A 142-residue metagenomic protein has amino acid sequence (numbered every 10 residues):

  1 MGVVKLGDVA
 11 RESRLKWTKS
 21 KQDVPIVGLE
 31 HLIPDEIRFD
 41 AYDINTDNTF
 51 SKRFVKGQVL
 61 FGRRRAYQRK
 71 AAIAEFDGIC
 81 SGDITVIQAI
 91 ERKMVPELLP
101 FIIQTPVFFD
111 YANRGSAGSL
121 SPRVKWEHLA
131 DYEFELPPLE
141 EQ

Functional and structural regions predicted by a protein language model:
M1-T18, D131-E141: Non-catalytic DNA-recognition/assembly elements of restriction-modification systems
G7-K16, Q22-K56: Sequence-specific dsDNA recognition surfaces
Q22-V24, I79-G82, S119, E127-L129: Short edge beta-strand segments in beta-sheet-rich domains
I26, F61, R123, E135: Short aromatic/basic micro-patch
F50-S51, V59-F108, S121: A short beta-sheet element
T105-F134: Specificity-determining recognition surfaces
